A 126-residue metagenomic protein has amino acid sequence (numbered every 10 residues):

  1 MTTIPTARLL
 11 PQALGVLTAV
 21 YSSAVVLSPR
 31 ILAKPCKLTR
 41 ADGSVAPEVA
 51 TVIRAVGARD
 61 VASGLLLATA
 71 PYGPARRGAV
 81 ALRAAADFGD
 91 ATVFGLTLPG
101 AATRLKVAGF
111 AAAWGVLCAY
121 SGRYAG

Functional and structural regions predicted by a protein language model:
M1-G126: Short amphipathic, positively biased membrane-proximal segments that drive organelle/inner-membrane targeting
